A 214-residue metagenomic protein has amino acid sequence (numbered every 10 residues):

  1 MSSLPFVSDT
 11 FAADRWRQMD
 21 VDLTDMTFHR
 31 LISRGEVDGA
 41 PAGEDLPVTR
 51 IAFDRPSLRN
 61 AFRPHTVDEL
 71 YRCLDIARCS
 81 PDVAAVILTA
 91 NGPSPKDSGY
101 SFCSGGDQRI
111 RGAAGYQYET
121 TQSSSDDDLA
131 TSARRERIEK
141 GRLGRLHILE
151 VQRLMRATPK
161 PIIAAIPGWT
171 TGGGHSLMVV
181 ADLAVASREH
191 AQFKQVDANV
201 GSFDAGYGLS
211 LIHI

Functional and structural regions predicted by a protein language model:
S2-K96: Conserved CoA-thioester-binding segment of acyl-CoA-metabolizing enzymes
R15, L58, A90-E150, G201: Glycine- (often His-adjacent) and acidic-residue-rich active-site loop that binds/positions the CoA thioester
L88, D107, L177-V179: Hydrophobic/aromatic residues within transmembrane alpha-helices of multi-pass small-molecule transporters
L143, H147-D204: Glycine-rich beta-to-alpha active-site loop
G208-L209: Ligand-binding pocket scaffold of soluble enzyme catalytic domains
I212-I214: Conserved small/polar residues in nucleotide/adenosyl-binding loops
